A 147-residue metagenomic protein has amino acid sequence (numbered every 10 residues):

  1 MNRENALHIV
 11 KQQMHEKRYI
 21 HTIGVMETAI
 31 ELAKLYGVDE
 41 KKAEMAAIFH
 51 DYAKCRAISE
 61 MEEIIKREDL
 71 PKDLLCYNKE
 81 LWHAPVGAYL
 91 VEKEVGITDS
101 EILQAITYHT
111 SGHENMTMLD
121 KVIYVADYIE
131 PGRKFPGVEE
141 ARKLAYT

Functional and structural regions predicted by a protein language model:
L7-Q12, L35-T147: Divalent metal-dependent catalytic cores for phosphoryl transfer on phosphate-bearing substrates
E16-R18: A short, charge-rich alpha-helical start-of-domain segment used by transcription regulators
H21: N-terminal glycine-rich anion-binding loops that anchor highly charged ligand groups
